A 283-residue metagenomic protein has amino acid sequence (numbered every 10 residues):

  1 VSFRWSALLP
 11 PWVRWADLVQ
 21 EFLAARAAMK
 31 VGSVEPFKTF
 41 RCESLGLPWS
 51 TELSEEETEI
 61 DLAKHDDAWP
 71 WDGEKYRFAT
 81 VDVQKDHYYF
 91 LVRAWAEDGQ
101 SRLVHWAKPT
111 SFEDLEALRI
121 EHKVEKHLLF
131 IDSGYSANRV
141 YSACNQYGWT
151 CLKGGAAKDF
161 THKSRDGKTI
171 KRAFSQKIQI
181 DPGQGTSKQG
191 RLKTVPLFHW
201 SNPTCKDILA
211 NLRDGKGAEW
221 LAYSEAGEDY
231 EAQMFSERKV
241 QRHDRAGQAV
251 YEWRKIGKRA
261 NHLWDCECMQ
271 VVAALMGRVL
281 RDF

Functional and structural regions predicted by a protein language model:
V1-K153, H199-F283: RNase H-like, metal-dependent nuclease domains and their acidic two-metal-ion catalytic environment used
N145-S201: Conserved beta-strand -> loop -> alpha-helix junction used to position metal-binding or nucleic-acid-contacting
